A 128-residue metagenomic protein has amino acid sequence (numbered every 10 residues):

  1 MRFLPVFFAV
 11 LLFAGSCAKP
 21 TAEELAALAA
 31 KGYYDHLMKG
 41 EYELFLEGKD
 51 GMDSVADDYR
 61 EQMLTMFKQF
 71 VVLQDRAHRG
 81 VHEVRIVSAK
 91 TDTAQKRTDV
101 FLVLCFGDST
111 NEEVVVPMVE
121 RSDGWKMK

Functional and structural regions predicted by a protein language model:
M1-G15, K19: Sec-dependent bacterial lipoprotein signal peptides
F7-F8, Y33, Y42: Terminal low-complexity, poorly structured segments
G15-K39: Short, low-complexity N-terminal intrinsically disordered segments enriched in polar/charged residues
A27-L28, Y42-T93: Short solvent-exposed beta->alpha transition segments
D35-M38, E47-M52, A94-K96, V100-V103: N-terminal non-globular leader segments, chiefly Sec-dependent signal peptides
H82-K128: Exposed beta-sheet edge and beta->alpha loop/turn motif
